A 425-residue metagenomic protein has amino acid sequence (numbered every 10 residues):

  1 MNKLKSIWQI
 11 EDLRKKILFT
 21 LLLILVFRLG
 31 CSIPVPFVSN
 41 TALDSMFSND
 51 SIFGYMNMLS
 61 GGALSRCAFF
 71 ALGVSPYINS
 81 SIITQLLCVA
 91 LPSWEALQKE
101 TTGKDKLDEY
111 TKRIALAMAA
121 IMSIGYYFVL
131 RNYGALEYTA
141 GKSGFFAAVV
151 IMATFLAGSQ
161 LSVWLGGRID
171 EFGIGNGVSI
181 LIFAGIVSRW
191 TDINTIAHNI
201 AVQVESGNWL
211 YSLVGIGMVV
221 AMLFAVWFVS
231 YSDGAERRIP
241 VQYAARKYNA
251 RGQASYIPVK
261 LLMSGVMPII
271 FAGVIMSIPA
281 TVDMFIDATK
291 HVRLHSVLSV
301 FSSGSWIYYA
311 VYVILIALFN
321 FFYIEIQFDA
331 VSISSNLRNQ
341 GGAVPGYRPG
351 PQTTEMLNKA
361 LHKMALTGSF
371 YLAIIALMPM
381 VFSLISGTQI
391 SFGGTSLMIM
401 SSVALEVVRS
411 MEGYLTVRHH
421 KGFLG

Functional and structural regions predicted by a protein language model:
M1-Q98, T102-G425: N-terminal cationic and glycine-rich segments that engage phosphates or anionic surfaces
